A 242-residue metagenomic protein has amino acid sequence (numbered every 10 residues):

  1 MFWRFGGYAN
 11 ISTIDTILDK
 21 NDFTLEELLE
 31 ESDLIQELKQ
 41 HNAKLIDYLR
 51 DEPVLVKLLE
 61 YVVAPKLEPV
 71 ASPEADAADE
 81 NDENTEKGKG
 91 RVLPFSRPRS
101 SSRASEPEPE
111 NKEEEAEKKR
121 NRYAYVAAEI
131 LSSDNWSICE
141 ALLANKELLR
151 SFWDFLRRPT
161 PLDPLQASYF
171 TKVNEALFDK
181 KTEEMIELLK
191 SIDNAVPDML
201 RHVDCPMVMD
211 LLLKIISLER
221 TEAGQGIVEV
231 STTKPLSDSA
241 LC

Functional and structural regions predicted by a protein language model:
M1-C242: Elongated alpha-helical scaffolds that mediate protein-protein interactions in large eukaryotic proteins, primarily
